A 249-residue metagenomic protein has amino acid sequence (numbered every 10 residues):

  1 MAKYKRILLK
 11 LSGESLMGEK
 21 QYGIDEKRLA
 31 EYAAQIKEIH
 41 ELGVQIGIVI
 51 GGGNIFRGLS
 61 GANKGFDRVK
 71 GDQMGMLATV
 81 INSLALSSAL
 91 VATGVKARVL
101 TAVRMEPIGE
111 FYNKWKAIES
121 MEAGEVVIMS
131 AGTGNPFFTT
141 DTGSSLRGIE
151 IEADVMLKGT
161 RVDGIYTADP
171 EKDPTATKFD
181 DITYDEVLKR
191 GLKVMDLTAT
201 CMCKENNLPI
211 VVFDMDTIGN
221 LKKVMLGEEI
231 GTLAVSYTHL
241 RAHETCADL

Functional and structural regions predicted by a protein language model:
M1-Y237: C-terminal catalytic "cap/lid" subdomain
T238-T245: Conserved small/polar residues in nucleotide/adenosyl-binding loops
